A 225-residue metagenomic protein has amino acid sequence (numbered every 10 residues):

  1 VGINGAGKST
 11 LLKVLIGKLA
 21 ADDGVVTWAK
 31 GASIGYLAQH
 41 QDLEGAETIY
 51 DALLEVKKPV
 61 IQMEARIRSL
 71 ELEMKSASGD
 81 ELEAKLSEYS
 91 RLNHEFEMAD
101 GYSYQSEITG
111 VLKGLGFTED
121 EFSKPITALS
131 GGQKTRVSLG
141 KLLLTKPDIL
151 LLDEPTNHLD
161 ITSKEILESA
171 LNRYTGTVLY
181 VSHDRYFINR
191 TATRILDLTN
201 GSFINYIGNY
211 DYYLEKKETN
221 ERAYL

Functional and structural regions predicted by a protein language model:
V1-L225: ABC ATP-binding cassette signature C-motif
